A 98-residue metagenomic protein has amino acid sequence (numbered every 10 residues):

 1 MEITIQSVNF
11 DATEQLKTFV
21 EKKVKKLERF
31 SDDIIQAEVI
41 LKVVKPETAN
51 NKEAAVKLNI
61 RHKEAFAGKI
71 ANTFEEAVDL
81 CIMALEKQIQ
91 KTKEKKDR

Functional and structural regions predicted by a protein language model:
M1-R98: N-terminal, polar/charged subdomain of small-to-medium soluble alpha/beta proteins
